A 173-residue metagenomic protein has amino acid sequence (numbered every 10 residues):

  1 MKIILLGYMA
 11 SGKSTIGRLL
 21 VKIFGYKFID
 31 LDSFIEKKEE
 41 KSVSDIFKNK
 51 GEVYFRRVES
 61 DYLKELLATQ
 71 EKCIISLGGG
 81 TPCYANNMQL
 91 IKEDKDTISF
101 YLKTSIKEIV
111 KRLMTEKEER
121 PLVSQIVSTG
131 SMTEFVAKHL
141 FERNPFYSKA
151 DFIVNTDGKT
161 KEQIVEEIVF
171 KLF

Functional and structural regions predicted by a protein language model:
K2: Walker A (P-loop) ATP-phosphate-binding motif of ABC ATPase nucleotide-binding domains
L5: Hydrophobic anchor at the beta1->P-loop junction of P-loop NTPases
Y8: P-loop (Walker A) phosphate-binding loop of NTP-binding proteins
S11: ATP-binding Walker
S14: Walker A/P-loop
L19, I23, I98, F141-F173: NTP-dependent small-molecule kinase module
L31-K92, K107, E119-P121, Q125: ATP-dependent small-molecule kinase phosphotransfer cores that center on conserved nucleotide phosphate-binding segments
K95-E142: A glycine- and Lys/Arg-enriched "phosphate-lid" helix/loop adjacent to the NTP-binding pocket of small-molecule kinases
